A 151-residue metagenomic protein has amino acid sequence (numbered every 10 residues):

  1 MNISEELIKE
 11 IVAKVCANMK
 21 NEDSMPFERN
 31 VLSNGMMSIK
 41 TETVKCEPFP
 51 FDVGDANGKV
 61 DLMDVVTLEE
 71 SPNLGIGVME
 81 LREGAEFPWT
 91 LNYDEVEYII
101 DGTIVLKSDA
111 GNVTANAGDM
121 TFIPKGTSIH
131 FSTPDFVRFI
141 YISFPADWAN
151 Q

Functional and structural regions predicted by a protein language model:
M1-L7, N21-E22: Intrinsically disordered, low-complexity regulatory segments in eukaryotic proteins
V12-G75: A short, N-terminal "cap"/entry segment at the start of jelly-roll beta-barrel domains of the cupin/DSBH fold
V60-V66, E70-L91, P124-K125, D147: Conserved short histidine dyad/triad with adjacent acidic residue
I76-V78, V96, N112, M120: Conserved hydrophobic/aromatic beta-strand scaffold that supports enzyme active sites
V78, L91, S108, T133 (+1 more regions): Residue-level recognition of conserved beta-strand positions in structured domain cores
L81, T90-L106: Short, conserved beta-strand element in jelly-roll/cupin
D109-G126: Short acidic-glycine-tyrosine-enriched beta hairpin
K125-A149: Ligand-binding loop in jelly-roll beta-barrel domains
